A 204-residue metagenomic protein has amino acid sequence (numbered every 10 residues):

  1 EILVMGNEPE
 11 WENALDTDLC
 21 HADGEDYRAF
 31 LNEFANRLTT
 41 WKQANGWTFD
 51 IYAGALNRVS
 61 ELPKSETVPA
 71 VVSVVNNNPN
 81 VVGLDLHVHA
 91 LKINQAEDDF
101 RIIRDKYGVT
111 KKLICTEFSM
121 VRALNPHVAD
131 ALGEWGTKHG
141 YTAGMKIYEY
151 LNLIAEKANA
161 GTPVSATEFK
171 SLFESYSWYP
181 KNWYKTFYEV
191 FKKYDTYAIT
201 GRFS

Functional and structural regions predicted by a protein language model:
E1-V82, A90-I102, K106: Active-site cleft segment of glycoside hydrolase catalytic domains centered on the general acid/base Glu
I2-M5, D50-A53, G83-L86, K112-E117 (+1 more regions): Structural recognition of the beta-strand scaffold that forms the well-ordered cores of secreted hydrolase catalytic
V4, V59, V68-V75, V81-V82 (+8 more regions): Extended aliphatic helical segments
N45-G46, G108, G140, G161: Short, flexible coil/linker elements and helix-boundary hinge sites characteristic of intrinsically disordered
V81-G144, F173: Substrate-binding surface in catalytic domains of secreted glycosidases
F118-L124, A129-S204: Substrate-binding cleft of secreted/luminal carbohydrate-active enzymes
